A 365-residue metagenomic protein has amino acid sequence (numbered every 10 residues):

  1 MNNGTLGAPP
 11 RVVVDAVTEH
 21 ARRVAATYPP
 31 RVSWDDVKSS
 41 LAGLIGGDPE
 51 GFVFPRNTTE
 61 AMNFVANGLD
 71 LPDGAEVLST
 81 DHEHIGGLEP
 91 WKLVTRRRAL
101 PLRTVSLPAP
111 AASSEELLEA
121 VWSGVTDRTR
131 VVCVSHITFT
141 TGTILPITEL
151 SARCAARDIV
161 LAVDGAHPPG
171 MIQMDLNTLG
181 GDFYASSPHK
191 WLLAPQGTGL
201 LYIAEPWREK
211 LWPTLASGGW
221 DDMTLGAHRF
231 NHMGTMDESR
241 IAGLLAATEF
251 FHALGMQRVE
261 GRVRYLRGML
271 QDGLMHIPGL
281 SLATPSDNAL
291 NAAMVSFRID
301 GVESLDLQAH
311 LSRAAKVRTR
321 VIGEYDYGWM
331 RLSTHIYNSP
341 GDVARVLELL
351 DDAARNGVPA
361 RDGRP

Functional and structural regions predicted by a protein language model:
M1-P365: Pyridoxal 5′-phosphate
